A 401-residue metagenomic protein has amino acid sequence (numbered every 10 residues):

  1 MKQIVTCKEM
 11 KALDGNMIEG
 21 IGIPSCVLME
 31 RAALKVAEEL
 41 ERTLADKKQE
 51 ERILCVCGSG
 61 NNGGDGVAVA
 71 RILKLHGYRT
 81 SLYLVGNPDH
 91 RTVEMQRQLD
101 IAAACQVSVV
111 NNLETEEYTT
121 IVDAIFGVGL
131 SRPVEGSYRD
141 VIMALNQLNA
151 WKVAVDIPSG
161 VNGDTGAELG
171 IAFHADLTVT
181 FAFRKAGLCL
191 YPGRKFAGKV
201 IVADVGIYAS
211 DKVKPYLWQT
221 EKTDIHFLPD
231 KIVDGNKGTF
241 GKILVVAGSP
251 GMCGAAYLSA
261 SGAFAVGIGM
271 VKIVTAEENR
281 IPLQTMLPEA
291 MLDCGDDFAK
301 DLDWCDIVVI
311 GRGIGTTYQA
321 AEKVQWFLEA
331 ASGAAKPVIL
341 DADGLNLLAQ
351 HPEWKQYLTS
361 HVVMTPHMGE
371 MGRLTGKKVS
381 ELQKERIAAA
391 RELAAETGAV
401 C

Functional and structural regions predicted by a protein language model:
M1-L82, T92, L188-V338, N346-V363 (+1 more regions): Small-residue (G/A/S/T)-rich helix-start motifs and N-terminal tracts that mark the onset
A68-N146, I281-D293, A299: N-terminal small/polar loop signature for handling phosphorylated ligands or for N-terminal nucleophile
G86-D89, I157-S159, G344: Short beta-alpha junction loops
L99, Y138-I142, A175, V324 (+1 more regions): Amphipathic alpha-helical segments in well-structured domains
E116-I121, H174, D303-W304, E396: Alpha-helix C-terminal capping/helix-to-coil transition sites in glycosyltransferase folds
T119-T120, I125-P215: Internal gly/pro-rich beta-alpha loop/helix module that stabilizes soluble enzyme cofactors or their anionic handles
